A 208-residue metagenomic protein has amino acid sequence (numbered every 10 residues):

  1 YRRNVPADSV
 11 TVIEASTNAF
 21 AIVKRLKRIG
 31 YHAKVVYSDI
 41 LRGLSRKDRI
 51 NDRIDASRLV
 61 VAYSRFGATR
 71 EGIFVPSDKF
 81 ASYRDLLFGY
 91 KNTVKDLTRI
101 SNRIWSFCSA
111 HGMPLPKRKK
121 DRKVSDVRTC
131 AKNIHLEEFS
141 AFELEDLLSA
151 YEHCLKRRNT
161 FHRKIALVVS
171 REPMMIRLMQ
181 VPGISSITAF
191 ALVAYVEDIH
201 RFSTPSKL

Functional and structural regions predicted by a protein language model:
Y1-V10: Short, basic/hydrophobic alpha-helical segments
V12-I22: Acidic, metal-coordinating catalytic cores used for nucleic-acid/nucleotide bond scission and strand-transfer chemistry
A21-Y31, R49: Glycine-rich loop at the start of a catalytic domain that most often binds anionic cofactors/ligands
K34-G72, R122, D126-V127, A131: Short alpha-helix plus adjacent loop in nuclease-associated cores
F66-R84: Short, charge-rich amphipathic alpha-helices with coiled-coil/heptad character
F88-R177: Glycine-rich, often acidic, oxyanion-interacting loops/wings at catalytic, nucleic-acid, or phospho-protein interfaces
F190-T204: Catalytic palm subdomain of template-directed nucleic-acid polymerases, centered on the conserved carboxylate motif
